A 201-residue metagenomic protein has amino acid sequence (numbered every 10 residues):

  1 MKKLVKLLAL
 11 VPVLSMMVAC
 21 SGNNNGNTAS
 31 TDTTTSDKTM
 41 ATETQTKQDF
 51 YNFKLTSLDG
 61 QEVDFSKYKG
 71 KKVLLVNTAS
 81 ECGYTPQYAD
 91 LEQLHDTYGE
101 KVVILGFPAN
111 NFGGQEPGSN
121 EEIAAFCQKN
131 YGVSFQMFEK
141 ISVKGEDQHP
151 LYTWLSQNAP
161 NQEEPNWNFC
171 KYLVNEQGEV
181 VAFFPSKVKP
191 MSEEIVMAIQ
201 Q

Functional and structural regions predicted by a protein language model:
M1-A9: Bacterial N-terminal signal peptides that target proteins for export
M16-A19: C-terminal motif of bacterial Sec signal peptides marking the signal peptidase cleavage site
S21-N23: Bacterial signal peptide processing site
D32-S66, P150: N-terminal "domain-start" segment that seeds a small globular fold
K71-K72, E81, P86-N110, C127-Y131: Conserved helix-turn-beta segment immediately C-terminal to the redox Cys motif in thioredoxin-like folds
N77, V102-S119, S134-G145: Thiol-based oxidoreductase modules, predominantly thioredoxin-like and allied folds used for disulfide exchange
E121-N168: Short, internal strand/loop/helix patches that form the active-site neighborhood or redox-interaction surface
P150-T153, Q157-Q201: Thiol-/selenol-based redox modules, centered on thioredoxin-like and closely related oxidoreductase domains
